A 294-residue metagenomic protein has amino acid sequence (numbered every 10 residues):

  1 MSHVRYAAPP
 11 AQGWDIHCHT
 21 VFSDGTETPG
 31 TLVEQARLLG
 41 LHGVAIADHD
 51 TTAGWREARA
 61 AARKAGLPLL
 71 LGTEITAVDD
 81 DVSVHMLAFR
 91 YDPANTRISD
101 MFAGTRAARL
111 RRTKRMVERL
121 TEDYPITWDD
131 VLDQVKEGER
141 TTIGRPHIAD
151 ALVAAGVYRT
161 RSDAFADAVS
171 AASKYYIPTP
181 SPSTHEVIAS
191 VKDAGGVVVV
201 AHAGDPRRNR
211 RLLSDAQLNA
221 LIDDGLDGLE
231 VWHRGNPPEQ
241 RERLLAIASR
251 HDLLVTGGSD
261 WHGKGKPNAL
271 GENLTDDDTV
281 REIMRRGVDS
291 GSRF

Functional and structural regions predicted by a protein language model:
M1-V82, V169-S170, P182-K266: An N-terminally biased module of ancient metal coordination in phosphate/nucleic-acid-related enzymes
S2-R5, A61-D215, N219, D278-M284 (+2 more regions): Extended substrate/RNA-proximal surfaces in nucleic-acid metabolism proteins
L32-A36, L270-E282: A short alpha/beta connector and helix-capping loop motif
L245-A246, G263, P267-N273, M284-F294: C-terminal regulatory/interaction regions
